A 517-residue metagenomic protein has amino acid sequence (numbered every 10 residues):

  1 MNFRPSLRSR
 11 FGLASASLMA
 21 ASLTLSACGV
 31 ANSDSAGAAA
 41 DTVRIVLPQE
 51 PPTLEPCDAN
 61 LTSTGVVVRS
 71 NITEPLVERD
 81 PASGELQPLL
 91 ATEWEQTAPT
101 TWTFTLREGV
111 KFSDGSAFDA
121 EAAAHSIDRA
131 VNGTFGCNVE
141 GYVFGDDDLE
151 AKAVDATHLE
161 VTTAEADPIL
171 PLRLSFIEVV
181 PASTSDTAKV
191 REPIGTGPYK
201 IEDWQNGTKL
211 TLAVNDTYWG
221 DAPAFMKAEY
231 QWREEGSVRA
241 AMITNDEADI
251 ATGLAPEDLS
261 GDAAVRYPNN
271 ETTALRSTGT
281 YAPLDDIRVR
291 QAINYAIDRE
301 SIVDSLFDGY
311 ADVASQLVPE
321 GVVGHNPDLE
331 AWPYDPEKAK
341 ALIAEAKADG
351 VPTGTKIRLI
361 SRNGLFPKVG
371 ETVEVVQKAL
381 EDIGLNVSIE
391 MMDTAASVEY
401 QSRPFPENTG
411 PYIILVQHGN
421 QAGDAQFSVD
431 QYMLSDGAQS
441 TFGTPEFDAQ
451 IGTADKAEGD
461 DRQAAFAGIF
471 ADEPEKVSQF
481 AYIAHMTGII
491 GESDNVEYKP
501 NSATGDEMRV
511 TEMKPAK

Functional and structural regions predicted by a protein language model:
L47-T97, I194-G195: N-terminal lobe/hinge region of extracytoplasmic solute-binding protein
T92-G136, E160, P283: Aromatic- and charge-enriched surface segment that lines or borders ligand/interaction sites
E95, T105, V139-S183, D203: Surface-exposed binding/hinge segments that line and control ligand-binding clefts or catalytic entry sites
F118-D128, H158-T162, G197-P198, F225-K227 (+4 more regions): Alpha-helical secondary-structure segments
E150-K152, E202-A213, P223, E229-P283 (+1 more regions): Extracellular/periplasmic solute-recognition and catalytic clefts
D167, L172-P223, K227, S237: Gly/Pro-rich hinge or "lid" segments in bacterial periplasmic/extracellular proteins
Q205, I297-G324, K368-Q377, S402-K517: Detector for C-terminal structural segments
V313-A346, G364-E371: Structural transition elements
